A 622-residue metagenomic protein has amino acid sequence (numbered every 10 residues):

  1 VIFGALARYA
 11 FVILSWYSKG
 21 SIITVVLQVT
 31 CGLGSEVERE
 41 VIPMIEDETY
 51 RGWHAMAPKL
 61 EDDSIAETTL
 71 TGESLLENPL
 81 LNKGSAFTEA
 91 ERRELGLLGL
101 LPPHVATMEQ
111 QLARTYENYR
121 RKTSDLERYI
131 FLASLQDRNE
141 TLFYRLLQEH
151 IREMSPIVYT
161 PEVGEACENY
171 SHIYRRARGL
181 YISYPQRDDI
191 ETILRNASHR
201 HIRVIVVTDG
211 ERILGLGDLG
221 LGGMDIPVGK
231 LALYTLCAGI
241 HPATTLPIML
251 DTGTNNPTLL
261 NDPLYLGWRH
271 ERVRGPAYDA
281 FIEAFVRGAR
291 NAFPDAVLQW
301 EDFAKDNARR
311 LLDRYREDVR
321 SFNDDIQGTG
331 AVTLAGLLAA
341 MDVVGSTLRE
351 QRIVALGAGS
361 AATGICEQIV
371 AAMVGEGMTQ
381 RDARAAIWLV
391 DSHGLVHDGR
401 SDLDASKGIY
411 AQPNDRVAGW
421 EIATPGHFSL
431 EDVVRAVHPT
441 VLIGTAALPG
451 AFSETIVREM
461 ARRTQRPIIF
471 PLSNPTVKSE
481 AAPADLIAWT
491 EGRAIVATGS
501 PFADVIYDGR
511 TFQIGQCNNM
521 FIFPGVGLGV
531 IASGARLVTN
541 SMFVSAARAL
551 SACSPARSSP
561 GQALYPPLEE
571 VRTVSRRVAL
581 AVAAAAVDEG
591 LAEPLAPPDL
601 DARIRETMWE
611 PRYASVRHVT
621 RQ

Functional and structural regions predicted by a protein language model:
I45-S321, A585, P611-Q622: N-terminal ligand-binding/catalytic initiation module
L81-N82, F322-G328, M341-V344, P467 (+2 more regions): Adenosine-phosphate binding glycine-rich loop
T244, D295-E301, T347-Q351, E376-A385 (+2 more regions): Flexible, glycine/charged-enriched surface loops at secondary-structure junctions
N323-V441: Glycine-rich phosphate/diphosphate-binding loop of Rossmann-like nucleotide-binding domains
G426-E491, G534: Long hydrophobic segments that form regular secondary structure
